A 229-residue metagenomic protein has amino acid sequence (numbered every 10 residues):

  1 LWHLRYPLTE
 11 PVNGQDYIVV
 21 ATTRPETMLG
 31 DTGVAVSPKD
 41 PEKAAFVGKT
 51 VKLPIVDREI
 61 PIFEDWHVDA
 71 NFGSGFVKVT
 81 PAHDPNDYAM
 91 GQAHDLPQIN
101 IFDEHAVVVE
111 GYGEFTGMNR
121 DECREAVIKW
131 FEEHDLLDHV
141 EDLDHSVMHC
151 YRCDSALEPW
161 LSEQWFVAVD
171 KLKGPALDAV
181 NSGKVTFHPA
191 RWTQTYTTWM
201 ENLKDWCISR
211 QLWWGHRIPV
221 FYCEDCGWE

Functional and structural regions predicted by a protein language model:
L1-D16, F72-W228: Residue patterns forming the tRNA-binding/recognition surfaces of aminoacyl-tRNA synthetases and related DALR
L8-T9, N13-V79, H83-A89: Protease-associated
